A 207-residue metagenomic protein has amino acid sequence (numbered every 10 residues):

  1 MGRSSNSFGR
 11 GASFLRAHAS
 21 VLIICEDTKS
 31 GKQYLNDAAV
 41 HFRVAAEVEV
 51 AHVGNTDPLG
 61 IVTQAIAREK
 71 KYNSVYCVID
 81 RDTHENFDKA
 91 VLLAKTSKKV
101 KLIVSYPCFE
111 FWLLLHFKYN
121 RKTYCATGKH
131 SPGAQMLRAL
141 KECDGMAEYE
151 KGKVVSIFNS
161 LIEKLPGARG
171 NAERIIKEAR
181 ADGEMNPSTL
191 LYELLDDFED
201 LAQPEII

Functional and structural regions predicted by a protein language model:
R3, S7-H18, K32, N36-H52 (+2 more regions): C-terminal accessory helical subdomains adjacent to catalytic cores in phosphodiester- and nucleotide-handling enzymes
S20-I24: Conserved beta-strand elements of the Class I
C25, I79: Short beta-strand/turn micro-motifs composed of small residues that flank or help shape donor/cofactor-binding pockets
D27-S30: Short glycine-enriched loops at secondary-structure junctions
A45, G60-Q64, Y76: Short amphipathic alpha-helical interaction elements located at domain edges and within/adjacent to intrinsically
H52-A67: A short, well-structured beta->alpha microelement
